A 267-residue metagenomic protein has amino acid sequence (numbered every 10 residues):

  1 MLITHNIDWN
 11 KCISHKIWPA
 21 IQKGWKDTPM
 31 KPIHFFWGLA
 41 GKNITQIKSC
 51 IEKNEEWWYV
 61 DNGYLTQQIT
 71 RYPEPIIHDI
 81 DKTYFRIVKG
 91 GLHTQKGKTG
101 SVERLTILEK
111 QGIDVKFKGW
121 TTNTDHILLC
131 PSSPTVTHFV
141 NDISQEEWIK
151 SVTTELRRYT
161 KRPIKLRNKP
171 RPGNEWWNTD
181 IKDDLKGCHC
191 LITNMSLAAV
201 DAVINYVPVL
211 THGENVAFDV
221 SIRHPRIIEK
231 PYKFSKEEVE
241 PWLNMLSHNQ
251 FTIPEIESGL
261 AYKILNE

Functional and structural regions predicted by a protein language model:
M1, W25-I33, C50-N54, K118-T124 (+2 more regions): Flexible, charged surface loops at secondary-structure boundaries
M1-T45, T135-V136, A261-E267: N-terminal pre-catalytic "stem/leader" segment of glycosyltransferase-like enzymes
I3-D8, C130-P131, T135, I143-K182: Catalytic donor nucleotide-activated moiety binding site of glycosyltransferases and closely related
D8-N10, L39-K42, G63-T66, S132-V136 (+3 more regions): Short, solvent-exposed loop/turn segments at secondary-structure junctions
D27-D61, G187-N194: Short, well-ordered secondary-structure micro-motifs within conserved domains or adaptor modules
E56-W58, Y64, I164, V209: Hydrophobic beta-strand scaffold residues
Y72-T124, D219-E267: Leloir-type glycosyltransferase catalytic cores
R157, R162-L210, E214-A217: Donor nucleotide-activated moiety binding/catalytic core segment of transferases that use nucleotide-activated donors
